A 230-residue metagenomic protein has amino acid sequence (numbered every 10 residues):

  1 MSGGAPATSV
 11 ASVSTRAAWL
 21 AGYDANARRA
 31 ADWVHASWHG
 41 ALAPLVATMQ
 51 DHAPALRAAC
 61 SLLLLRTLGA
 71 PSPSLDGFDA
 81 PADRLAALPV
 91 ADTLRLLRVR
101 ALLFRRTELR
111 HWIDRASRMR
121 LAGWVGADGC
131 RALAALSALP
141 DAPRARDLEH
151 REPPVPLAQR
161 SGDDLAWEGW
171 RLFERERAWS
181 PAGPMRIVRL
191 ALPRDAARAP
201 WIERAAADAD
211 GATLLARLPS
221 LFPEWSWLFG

Functional and structural regions predicted by a protein language model:
M1-G230: General marker for long, soluble alpha-helical cores
